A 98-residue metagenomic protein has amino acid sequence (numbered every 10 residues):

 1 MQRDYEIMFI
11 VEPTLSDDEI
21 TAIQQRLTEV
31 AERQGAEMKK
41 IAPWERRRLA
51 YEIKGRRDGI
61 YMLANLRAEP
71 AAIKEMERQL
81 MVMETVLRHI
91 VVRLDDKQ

Functional and structural regions predicted by a protein language model:
Q2-Q98: Structured, basic alpha/beta domains of bacterial-type, RNA-associated proteins
